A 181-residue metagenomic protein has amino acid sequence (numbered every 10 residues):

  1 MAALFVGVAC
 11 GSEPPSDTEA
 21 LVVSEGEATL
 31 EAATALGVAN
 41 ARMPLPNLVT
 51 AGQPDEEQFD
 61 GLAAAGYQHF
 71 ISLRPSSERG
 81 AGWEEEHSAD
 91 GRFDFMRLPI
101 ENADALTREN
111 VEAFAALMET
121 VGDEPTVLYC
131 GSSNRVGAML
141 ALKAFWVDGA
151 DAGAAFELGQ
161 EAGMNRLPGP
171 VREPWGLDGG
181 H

Functional and structural regions predicted by a protein language model:
M1-A2: Sec-dependent N-terminal signal peptides
V6-A9: C-terminal motif of bacterial Sec signal peptides marking the signal peptidase cleavage site
G11-T126, A138-H181: Cys-dependent protein tyrosine phosphatase-like superfamily
C130: Short cysteine clusters
S133: Substrate/cofactor-recognition hotspot
